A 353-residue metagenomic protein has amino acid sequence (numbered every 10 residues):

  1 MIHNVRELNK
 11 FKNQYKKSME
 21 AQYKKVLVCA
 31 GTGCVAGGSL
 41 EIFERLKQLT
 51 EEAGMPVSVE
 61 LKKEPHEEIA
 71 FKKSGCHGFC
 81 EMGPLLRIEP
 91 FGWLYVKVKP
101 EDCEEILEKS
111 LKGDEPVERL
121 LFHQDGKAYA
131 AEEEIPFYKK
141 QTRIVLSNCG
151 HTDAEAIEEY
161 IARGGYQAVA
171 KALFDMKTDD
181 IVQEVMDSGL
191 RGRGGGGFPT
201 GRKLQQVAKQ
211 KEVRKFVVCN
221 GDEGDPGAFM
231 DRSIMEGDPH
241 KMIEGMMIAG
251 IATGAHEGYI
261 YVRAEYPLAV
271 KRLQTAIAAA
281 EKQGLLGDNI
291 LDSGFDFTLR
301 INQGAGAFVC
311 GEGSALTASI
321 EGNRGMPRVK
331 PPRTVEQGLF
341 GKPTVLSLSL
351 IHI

Functional and structural regions predicted by a protein language model:
M1-I351: Feature of Fe-S/electron-transfer and energy-metabolism proteins that preferentially highlights extended coupling
